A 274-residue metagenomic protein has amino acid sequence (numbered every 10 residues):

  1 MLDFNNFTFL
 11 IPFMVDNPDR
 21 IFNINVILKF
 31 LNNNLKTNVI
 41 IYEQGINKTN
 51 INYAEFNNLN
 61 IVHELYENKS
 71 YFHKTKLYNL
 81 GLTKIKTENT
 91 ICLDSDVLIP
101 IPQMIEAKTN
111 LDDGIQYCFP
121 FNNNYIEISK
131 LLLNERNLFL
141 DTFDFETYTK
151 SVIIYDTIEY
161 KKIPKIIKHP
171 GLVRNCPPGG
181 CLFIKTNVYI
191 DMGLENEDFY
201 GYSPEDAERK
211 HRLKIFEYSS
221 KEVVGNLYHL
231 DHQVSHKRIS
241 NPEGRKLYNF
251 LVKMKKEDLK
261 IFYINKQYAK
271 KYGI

Functional and structural regions predicted by a protein language model:
M1-K29: N-proximal low-complexity "stem/linker" segments adjacent to membrane-targeting elements
N5-T8, L31-I41, L59-N60: Short loop->beta transition adjacent to catalytic acidic/histidine clusters or analogous donor-positioning motifs
N17, Y42-N52, V97: A conserved acidic beta->alpha catalytic loop
R20-N23, P170, C176-P177, E197-I274: C-terminal catalytic/acceptor-binding lobe
K36-K48, E64-Y66: Short beta-strand/loop segment that forms part of the nucleotide-sugar
N50-T83: Active-site-proximal specificity loops/subdomain of glycosyltransferases
E88-P100: Short beta-strand-to-loop acidic/aromatic patch adjacent to the donor-nucleotide binding site
P100, M104-M192, N196-E197: Conserved catalytic core of nucleotide-sugar-dependent glycosyltransferases
